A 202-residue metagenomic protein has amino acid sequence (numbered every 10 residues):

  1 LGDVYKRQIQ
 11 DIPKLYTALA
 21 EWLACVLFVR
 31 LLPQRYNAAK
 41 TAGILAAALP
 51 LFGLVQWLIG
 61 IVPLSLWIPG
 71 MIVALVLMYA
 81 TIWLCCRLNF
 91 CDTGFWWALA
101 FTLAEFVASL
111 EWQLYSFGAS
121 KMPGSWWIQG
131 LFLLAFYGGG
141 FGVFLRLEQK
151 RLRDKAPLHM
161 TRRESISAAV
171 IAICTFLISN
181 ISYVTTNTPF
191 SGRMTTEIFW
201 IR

Functional and structural regions predicted by a protein language model:
L1-Y5: Short, small-residue-biased leader/transition segments that mark boundaries at the very start of proteins
K6-E21: Hydrophobic transmembrane alpha-helical segments in integral membrane proteins
W22-K40, L54-R193: Juxtamembrane segments at transmembrane-helix boundaries in multi-pass signal-transduction membrane proteins
L45-P50: N-terminal, Lys/Arg-enriched amphipathic/low-complexity engagement segments that precede the first folded domain
S191-R193, E197-R202: C-terminal transmembrane-bundle signature of multipass membrane proteins, characterized by strong activation on
